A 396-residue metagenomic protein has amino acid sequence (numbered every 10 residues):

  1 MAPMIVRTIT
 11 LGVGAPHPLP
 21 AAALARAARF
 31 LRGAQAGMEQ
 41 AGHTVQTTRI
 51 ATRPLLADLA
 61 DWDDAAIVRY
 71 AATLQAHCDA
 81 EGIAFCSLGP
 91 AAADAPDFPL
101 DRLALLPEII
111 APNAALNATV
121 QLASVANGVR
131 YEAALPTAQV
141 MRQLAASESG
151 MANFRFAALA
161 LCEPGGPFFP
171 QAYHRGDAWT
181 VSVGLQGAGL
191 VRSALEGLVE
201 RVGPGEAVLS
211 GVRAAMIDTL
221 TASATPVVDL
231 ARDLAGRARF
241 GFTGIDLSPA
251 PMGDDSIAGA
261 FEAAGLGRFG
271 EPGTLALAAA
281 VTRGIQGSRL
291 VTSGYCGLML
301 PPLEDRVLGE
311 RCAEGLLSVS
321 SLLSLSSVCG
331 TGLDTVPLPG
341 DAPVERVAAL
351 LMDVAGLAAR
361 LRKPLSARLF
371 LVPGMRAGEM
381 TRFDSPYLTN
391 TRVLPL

Functional and structural regions predicted by a protein language model:
M1-L396: Anaerobic metallocofactor- and corrinoid-dependent redox/one-carbon enzyme cores, especially those from methanogenesis
